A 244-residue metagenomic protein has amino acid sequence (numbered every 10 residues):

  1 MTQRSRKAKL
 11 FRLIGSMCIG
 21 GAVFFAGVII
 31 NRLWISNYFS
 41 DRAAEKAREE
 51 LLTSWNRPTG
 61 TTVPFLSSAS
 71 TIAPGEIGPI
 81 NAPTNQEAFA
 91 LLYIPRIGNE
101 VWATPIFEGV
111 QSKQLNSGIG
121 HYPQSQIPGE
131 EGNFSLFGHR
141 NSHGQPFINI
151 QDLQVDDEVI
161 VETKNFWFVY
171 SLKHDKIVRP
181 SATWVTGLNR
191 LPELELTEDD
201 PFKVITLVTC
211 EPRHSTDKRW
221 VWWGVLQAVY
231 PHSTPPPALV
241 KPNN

Functional and structural regions predicted by a protein language model:
M1-S5: Juxtamembrane low-complexity tails/linkers enriched in Ser/Thr-Pro and polybasic
R6-N244: Solvent-exposed, non-transmembrane regions of membrane-associated and secreted proteins
